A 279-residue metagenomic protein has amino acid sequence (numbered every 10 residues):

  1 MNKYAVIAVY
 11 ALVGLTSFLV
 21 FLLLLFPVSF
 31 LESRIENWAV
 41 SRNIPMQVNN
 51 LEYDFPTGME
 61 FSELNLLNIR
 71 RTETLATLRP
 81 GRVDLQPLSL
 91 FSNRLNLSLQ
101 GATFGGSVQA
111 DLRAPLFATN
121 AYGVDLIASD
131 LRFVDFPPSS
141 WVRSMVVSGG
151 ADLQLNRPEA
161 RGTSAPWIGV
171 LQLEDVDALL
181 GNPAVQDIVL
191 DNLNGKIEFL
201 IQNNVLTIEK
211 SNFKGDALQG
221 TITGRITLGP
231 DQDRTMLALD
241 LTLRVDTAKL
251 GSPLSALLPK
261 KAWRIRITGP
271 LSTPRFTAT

Functional and structural regions predicted by a protein language model:
M1-T16, W38, N192-E198, Q202-T279: Extended terminal
L22-G106: Terminal hydrophobic membrane-targeting helix
L64, G81, Q86-L88, A102 (+6 more regions): Solvent-exposed loop/turn tips at the surfaces of repeat/solenoid architectures
R71-L90, G162-V205, A248-A278: Beta-propeller and related beta-repeat scaffolds in trafficking/envelope systems
R71-V83, A102-D111, F136-P158, Q186-K196 (+2 more regions): Amphipathic hydrophobic-ligand
S92-L99, V124, N203-K210: Short, hydrophobic/aromatic-rich segments at coil-to-beta transitions
D125-A128, R132-G181, V185-Q186: Extracytoplasmic beta-rich ectodomain segments of secreted or membrane-anchored proteins
